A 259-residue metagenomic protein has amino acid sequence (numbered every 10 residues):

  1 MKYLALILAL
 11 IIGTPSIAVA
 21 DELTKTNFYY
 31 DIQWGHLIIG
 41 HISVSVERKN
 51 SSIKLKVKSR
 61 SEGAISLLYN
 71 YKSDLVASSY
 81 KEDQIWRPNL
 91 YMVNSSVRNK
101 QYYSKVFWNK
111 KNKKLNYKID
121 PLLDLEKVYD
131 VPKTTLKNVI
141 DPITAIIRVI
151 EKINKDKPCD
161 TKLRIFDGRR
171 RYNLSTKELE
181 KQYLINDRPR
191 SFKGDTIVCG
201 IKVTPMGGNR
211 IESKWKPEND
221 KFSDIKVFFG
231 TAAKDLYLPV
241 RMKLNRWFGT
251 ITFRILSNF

Functional and structural regions predicted by a protein language model:
L4-G13: Sec-dependent N-terminal signal peptides
P15-A20: Sec/Tat signal peptide C-region and signal peptidase I cleavage site
D21-K110, D156-F259: Acidic, serine/threonine-rich low-complexity disordered tracts
N112-L174: A charged, solvent-exposed segment within the mature domains of Sec-exported extracytoplasmic proteins
